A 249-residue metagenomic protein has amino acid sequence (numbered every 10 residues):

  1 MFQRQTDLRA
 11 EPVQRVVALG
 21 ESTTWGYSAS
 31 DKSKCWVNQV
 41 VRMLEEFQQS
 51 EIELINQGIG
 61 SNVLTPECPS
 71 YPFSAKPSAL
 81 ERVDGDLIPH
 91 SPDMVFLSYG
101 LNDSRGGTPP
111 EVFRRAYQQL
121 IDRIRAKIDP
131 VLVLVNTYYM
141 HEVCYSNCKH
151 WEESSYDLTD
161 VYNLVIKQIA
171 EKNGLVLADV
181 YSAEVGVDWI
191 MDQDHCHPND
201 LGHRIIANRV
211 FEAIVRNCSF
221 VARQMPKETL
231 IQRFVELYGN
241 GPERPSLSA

Functional and structural regions predicted by a protein language model:
M1, S248-A249: Short, solvent-exposed mixed-charge patches
M1-G60, T65-E67, V83-P89: Serine-esterase "nucleophile elbow" of acetyl-processing enzymes
T6, N38, Q48-S50, S74-K227 (+1 more regions): Alpha-helical cap/lid subdomain in secreted, periplasmic, or secretory-pathway luminal O-acyl-processing enzymes
M43-L44, E228-L230: Charge-rich, acidic-biased intrinsically disordered regions
S70: Short, flexible, mixed-charge acidic loops at enzyme active sites
